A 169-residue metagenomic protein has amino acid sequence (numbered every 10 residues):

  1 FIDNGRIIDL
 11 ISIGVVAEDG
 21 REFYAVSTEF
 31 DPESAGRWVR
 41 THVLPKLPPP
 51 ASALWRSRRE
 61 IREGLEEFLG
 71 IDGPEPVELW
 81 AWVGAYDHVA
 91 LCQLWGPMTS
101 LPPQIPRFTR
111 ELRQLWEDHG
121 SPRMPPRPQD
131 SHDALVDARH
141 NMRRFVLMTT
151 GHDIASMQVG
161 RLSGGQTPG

Functional and structural regions predicted by a protein language model:
F1-N4, D9-L10, V16, Y86 (+5 more regions): Metal-dependent nucleotidyl/phosphoryl-transfer cores and adjacent nucleic-acid-binding surfaces
F1-W82, P128: Conserved non-catalytic scaffold segment of RNase H-like nuclease domains
R59-E63, E67, R110-R113, H140-R143: Short, contiguous clusters of charged residues that form electrostatic/catalytic patches at enzyme active sites, used
E60, V83-Y86, R107-R110, D133-V136: Short beta->alpha linker loops
L79-G84, R123-G169: Acidic, Mg2+-coordinating catalytic module of metal-dependent nucleases/exonucleases that use a two-metal-ion mechanism
A85-P106: Substrate-recognition/cap helix-loop segment adjacent to the acidic, metal-dependent catalytic center of Asp-based
M98-P102, P122, H152: Substrate-binding/catalytic groove segments of enzymes that remodel or degrade extracellular structural polymers
P103-M124: Short, flexible loop segments at boundaries between secondary-structure elements
